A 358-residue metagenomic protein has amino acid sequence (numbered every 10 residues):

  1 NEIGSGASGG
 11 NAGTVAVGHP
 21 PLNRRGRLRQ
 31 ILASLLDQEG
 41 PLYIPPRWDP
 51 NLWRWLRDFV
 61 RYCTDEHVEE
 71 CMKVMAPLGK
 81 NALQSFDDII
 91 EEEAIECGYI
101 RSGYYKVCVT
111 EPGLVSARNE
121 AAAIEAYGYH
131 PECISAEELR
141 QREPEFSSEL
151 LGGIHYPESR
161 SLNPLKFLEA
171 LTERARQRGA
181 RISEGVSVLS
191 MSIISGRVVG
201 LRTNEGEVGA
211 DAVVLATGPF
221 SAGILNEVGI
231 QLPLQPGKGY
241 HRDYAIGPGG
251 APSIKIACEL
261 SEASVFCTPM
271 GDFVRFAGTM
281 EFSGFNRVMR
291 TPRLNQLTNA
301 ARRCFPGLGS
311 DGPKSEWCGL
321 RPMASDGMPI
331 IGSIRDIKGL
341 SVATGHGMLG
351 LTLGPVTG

Functional and structural regions predicted by a protein language model:
N1-G10: Glycine-rich FAD pyrophosphate-binding loop
N11-T14, H19, N23-Y62, L189-G200 (+1 more regions): Active-site substrate-recognition segment that forms the wall of the catalytic cavity or substrate channel
A12-S135: Dinucleotide-binding Rossmann-like beta1-alpha1 core, especially the glycine-rich loop that anchors the ADP
E70-L83, K106-S116, Q141-R142, I154-R174 (+3 more regions): Short beta-strand to alpha-helix junction loop
D88-I100, Q177-R181, I230-Q231, F305-G312: Surface-exposed helix-capping loop/turn segments at secondary-structure junctions
V115-Y127, F146-A212: Helical element adjacent to the flavin cofactor pocket in flavoenzyme catalytic cores
C133, I193-S195, M328-T357: C-terminal lid/capping helical subdomain adjacent to the catalytic/cofactor pocket in oxidative enzymes
S135, E184-V186, S315-W317: Short loop/edge segments at beta-strand edges and connector loops that shape dinucleotide/nucleotide cofactor-binding
